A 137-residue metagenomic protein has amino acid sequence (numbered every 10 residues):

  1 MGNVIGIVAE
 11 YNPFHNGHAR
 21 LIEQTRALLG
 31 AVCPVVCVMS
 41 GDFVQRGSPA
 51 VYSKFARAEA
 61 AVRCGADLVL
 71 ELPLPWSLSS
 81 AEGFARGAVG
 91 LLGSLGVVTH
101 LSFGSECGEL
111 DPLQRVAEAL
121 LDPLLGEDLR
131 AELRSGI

Functional and structural regions predicted by a protein language model:
M1-I137: Nucleotidyltransferase catalytic core that binds NTPs
